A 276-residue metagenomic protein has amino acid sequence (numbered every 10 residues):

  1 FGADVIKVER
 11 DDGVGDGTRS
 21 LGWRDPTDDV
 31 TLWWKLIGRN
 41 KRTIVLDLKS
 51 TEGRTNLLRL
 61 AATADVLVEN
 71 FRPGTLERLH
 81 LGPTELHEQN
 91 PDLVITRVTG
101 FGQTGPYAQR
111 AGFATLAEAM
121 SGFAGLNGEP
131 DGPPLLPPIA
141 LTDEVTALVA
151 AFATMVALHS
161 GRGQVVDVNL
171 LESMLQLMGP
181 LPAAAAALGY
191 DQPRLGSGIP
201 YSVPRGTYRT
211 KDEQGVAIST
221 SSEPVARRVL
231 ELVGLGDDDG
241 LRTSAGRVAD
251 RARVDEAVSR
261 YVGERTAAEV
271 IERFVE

Functional and structural regions predicted by a protein language model:
F1-L158, G189, R194, A268: N-terminal helix-loop segment corresponding to the beta1-alpha1 unit of nucleotide/adenylate-binding folds
V30, I199-P204: Short amphipathic beta-strand starts and helix->beta connectors
D47, E69, D167-L171, I218-T220: Active-site-adjacent beta-strand anchor residues
Q103, D131-I139, S160-M174, P193-P200 (+1 more regions): Conserved Rossmann-fold dehydrogenase catalytic segment
A147-V165, Q176-L188, R228-D237: Oxidoreductase and adenylate-handling cofactor-binding alpha/beta cores
P204-E276: Aromatic-enriched alpha-helical interface/lid elements that frame and gate functional surfaces
